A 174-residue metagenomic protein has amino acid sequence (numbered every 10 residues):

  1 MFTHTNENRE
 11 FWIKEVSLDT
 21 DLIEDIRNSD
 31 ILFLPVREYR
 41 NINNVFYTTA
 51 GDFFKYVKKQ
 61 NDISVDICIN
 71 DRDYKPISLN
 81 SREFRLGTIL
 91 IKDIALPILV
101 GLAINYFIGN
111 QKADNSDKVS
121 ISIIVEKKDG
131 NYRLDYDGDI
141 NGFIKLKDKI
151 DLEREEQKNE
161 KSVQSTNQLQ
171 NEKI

Functional and structural regions predicted by a protein language model:
M1-K92, Y106-I174: Short amphipathic alpha-helical segments that predominantly mediate membrane engagement
